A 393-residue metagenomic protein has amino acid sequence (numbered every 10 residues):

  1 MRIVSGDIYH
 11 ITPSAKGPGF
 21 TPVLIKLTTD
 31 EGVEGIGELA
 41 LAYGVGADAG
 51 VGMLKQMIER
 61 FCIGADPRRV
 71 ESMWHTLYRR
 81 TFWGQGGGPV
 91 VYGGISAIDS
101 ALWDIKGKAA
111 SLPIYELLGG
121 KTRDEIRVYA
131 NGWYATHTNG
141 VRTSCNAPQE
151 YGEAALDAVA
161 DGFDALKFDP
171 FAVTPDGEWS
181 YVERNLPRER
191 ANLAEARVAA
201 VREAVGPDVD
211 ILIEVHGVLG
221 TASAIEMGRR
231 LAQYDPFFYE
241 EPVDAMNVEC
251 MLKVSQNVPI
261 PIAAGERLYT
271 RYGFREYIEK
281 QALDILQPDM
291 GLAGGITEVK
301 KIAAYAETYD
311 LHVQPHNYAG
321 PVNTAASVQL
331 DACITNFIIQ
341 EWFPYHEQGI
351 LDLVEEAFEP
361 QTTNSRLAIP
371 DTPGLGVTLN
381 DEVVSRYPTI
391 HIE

Functional and structural regions predicted by a protein language model:
M1-D7, K108, L112-I126, L367: N-terminal amphipathic alpha-helix/helix-capping segment at the start of soluble metabolic enzymes
M1-Y43, E347-L353: Structured beta-strand/loop patches that form or line metal/cofactor-binding pockets in enzymes
L27, Q56, R229, D235-F238 (+2 more regions): Shared catalytic-loop signature of beta/alpha-barrel
T28-A110: Metal- or metallocofactor-binding catalytic centers and their adjacent structured scaffolds across diverse enzyme
E31, I36, R69, A109 (+4 more regions): Ligand-binding pocket scaffold of soluble enzyme catalytic domains
G32, I58, I98, S111 (+7 more regions): Conserved, mostly hydrophobic/aromatic
E125, A130-L252, N257: Metal-dependent enolase-superfamily TIM-barrel catalytic cores that perform enediolate-based chemistry
G374-E393: Extended hydrophobic packing segments that form well-structured cores
